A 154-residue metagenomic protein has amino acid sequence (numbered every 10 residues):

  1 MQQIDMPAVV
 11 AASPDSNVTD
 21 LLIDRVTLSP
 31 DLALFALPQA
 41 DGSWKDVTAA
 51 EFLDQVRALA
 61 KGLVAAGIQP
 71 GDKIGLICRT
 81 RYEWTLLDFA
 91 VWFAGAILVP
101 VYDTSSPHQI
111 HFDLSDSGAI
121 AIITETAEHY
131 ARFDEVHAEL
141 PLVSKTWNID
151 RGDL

Functional and structural regions predicted by a protein language model:
M1-V18, P38: Flexible, non-catalytic linker and terminal segments flanking ANL/adenylate-forming cores
A11, K45, A49, P100: Flexible, glycine- and charge-enriched loops at secondary-structure boundaries
S13-F35, D54: A short N-terminal helical cap/helix-turn-helix that marks the beginning of AMP-binding/adenylate-forming
L22, L87, F133: Aromatic/hydrophobic pocket-lining residues that form π-stacking "cages" and hydrophobic walls in ligand
P30, R79, L98-P100: Proline-centered helix-kink/hinge sites
F35-F89, S106-H111: Conserved AMP-binding/adenylate-forming core of the ANL superfamily
A66, F93-L154: Structural core segment of the AMP-binding/adenylate-forming
